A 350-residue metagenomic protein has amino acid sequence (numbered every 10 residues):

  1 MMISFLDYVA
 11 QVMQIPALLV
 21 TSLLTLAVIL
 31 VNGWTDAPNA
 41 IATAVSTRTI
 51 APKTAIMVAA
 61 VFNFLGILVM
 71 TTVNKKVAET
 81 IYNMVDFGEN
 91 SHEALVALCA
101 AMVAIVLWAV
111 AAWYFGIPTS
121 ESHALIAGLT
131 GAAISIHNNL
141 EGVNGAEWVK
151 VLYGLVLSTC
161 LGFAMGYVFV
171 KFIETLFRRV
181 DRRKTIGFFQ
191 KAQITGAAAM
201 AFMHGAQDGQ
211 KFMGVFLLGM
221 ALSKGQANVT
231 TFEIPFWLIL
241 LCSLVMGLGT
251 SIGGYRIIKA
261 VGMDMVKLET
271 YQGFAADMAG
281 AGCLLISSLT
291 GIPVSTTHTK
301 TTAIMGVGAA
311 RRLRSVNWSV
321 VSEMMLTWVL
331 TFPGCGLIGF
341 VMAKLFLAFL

Functional and structural regions predicted by a protein language model:
M2-L350: Multi-pass alpha-helical transmembrane bundle typical of ion/small-solute transporters and intramembrane aspartyl
